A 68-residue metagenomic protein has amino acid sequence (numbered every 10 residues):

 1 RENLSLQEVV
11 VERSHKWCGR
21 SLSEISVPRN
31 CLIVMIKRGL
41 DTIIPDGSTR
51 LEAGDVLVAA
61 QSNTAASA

Functional and structural regions predicted by a protein language model:
R1-N3: Membrane-interfacial segments at transmembrane helix termini in multi-pass membrane proteins
Q7-A68: Cytosolic Rossmann-like ligand/nucleotide-binding regulatory domains
